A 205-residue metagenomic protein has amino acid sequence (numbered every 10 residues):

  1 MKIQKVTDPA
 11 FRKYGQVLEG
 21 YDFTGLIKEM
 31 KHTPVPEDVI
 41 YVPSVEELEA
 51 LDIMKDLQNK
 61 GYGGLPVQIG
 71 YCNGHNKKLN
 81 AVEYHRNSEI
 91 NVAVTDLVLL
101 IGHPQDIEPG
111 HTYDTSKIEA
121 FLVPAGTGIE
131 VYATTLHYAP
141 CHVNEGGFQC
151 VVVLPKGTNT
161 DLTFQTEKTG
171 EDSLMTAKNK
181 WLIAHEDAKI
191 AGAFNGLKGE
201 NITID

Functional and structural regions predicted by a protein language model:
M1-A125, A139-G147, V151-D205: Active-site region of the double-stranded beta-helix
T127-I129, T134-Y138: Histidine-centered metal-chelating micro-motifs
